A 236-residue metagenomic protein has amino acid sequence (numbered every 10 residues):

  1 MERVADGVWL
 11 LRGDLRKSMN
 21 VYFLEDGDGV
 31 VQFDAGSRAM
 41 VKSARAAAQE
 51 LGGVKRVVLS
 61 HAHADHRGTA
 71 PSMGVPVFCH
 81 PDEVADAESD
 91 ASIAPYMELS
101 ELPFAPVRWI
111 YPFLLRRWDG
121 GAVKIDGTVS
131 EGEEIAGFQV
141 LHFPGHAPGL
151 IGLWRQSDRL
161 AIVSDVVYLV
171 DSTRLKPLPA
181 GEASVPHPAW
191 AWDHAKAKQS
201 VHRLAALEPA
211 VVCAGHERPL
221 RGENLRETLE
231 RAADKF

Functional and structural regions predicted by a protein language model:
M1-A47, L153-L169: Conserved beta-strand hairpin/beta-sheet module of binuclear metal-dependent hydrolase folds, prominently
V31-F33, V58, V77, L160-I162 (+1 more regions): Residue-level marker for buried hydrophobic side chains located in beta-strands that build the well-ordered beta-sheet
S37-R38, Q139-H142, P148-E223: Metallo-beta-lactamase
A39-G127: Active-site HxH/HxHxD metal-binding segment of metal-dependent hydrolases
Q49-G53, E133-A136, Q156, L207: Glycine-rich phosphate-binding loop signature in dinucleotide/nucleotide-binding domains
G52-R56, A64-G68, S72, E131 (+3 more regions): Soluble, non-transmembrane catalytic domains of enzymes that act on hydrophobic metabolites at membranes
R108-A136, A191-R203: Alpha-helix-centered segments that form part of catalytic cores
E217-F236: Binuclear metal-ion centers of metallo-dependent hydrolases, dominated by the metallo-beta-lactamase
